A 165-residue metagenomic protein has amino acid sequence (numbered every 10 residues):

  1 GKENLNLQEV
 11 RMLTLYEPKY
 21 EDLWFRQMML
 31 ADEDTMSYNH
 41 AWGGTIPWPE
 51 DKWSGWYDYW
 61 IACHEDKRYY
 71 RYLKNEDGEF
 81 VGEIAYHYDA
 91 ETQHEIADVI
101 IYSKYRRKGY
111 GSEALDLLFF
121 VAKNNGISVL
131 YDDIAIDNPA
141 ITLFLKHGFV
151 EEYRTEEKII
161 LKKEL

Functional and structural regions predicted by a protein language model:
N4-E50, S54: A short, well-structured alpha-helix characteristic of acyl/acetyltransferase catalytic modules
E21, T92, N138-P139: Short alpha-helical
W24-M28, G55, Y59, E113 (+1 more regions): Alpha-helical elements of Rossmann-like donor-binding domains used by nucleotide-donor carbohydrate transfer enzymes
I46-I96, Y102-K104, T155: Acetyl-CoA-dependent GNAT
V99-K104, K108, I136-N138: Active-site acidic-Proline motif in GNAT/NAT acetyltransferases
R107-F120, K146: Conserved acetyl-CoA-binding loop-helix of GNAT-fold acetyltransferases
Y131-T142: Conserved beta-strand-loop-alpha-helix junction that forms the acyl-donor binding cleft
A135-D137, H147, E152-L165: C-terminal "cap" of GNAT-fold acetyltransferases
